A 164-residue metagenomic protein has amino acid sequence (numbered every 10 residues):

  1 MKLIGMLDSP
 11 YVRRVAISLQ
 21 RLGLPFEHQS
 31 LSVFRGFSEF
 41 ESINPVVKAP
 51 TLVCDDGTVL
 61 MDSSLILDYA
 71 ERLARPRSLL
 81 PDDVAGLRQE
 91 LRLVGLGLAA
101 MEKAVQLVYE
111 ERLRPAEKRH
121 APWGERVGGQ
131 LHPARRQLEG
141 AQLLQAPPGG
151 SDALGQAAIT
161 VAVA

Functional and structural regions predicted by a protein language model:
M1-A121: GST-like domain detector, emphasizing the conserved glutathione-binding G-site in the N-terminal thioredoxin-like
G97-A164: GST-like fold's C-terminal all-alpha helical module
